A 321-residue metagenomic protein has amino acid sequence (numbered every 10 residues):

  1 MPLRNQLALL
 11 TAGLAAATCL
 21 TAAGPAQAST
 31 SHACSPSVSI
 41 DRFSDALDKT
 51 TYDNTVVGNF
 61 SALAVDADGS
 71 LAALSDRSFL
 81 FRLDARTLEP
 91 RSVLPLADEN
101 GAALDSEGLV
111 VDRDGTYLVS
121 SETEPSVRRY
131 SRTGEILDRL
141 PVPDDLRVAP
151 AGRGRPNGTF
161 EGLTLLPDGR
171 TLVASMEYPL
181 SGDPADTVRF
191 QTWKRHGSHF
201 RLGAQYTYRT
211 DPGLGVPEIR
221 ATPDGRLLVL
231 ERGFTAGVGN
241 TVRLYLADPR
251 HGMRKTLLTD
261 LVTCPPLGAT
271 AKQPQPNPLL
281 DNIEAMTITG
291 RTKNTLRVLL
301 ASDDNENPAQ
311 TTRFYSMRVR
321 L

Functional and structural regions predicted by a protein language model:
P2-L7, G13, T18-L321: Sequence/structural signature of beta-propeller domains
